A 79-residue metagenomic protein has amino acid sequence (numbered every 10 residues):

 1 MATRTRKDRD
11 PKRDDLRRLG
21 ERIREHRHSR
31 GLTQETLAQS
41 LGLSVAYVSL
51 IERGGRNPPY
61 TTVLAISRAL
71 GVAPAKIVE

Functional and structural regions predicted by a protein language model:
M1-T3: Linker/hinge segments immediately adjacent to helix-turn-helix/homeobox DNA-binding domains
T5-S29: A short, Lys/Arg-rich alpha-helix, primarily the initiator
E21-S40, A65: Short basic helix-loop element that most often maps to the first helix and adjoining turn of HTH DNA-binding modules
T36, Y47, K76: Residues in the helix-turn-helix
G42, T61-K76: DNA major-groove recognition helix of helix-turn-helix/homeodomain DNA-binding modules
G42-N57: Recognition helix of helix-turn-helix/homeodomain-like DNA-binding domains that insert into the DNA major groove
E79: Phosphate-coordinating loops and pocket residues in cytosolic domains that bind phosphorylated ligands
